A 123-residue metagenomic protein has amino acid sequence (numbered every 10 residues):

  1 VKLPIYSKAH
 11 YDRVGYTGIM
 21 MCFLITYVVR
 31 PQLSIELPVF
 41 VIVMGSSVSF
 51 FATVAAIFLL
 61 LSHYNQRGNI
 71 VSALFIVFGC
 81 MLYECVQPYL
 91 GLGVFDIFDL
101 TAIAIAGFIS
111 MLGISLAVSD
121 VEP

Functional and structural regions predicted by a protein language model:
V1-P123: Bulky hydrophobic segments
